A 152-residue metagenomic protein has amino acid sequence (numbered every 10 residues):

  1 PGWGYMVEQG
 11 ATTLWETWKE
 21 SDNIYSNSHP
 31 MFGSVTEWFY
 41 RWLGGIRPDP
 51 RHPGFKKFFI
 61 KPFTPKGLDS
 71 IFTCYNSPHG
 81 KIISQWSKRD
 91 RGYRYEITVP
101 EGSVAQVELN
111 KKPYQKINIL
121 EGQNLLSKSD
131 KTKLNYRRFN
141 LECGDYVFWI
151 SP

Functional and structural regions predicted by a protein language model:
P1-P152: Non-catalytic C-terminal accessory modules of carbohydrate-active enzymes
